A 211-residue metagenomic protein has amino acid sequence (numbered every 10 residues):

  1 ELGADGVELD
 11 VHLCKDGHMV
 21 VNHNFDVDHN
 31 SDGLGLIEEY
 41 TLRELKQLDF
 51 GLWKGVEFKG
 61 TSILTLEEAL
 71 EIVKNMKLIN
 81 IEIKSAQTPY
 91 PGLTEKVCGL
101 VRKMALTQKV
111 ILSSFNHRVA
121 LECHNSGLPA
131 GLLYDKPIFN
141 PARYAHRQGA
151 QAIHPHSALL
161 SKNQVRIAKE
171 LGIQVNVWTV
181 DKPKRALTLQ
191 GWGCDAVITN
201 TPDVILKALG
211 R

Functional and structural regions predicted by a protein language model:
E1-R211: Phosphate-group recognition and catalysis centered on beta-loop-alpha active-site segments
